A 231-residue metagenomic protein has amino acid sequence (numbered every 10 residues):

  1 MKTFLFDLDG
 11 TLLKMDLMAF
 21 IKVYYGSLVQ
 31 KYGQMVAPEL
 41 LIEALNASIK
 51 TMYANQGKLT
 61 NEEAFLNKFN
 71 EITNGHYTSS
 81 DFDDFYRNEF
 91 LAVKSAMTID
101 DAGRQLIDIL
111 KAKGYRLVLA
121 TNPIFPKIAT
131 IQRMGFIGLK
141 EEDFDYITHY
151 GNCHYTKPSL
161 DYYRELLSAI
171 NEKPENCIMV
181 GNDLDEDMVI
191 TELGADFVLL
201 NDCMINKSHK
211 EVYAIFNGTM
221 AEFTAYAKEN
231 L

Functional and structural regions predicted by a protein language model:
M1-A44: Active-site neighborhood of HAD-like aspartate-dependent phosphohydrolases
K2-F4, D108-I109, I124, I131-L231: Asp-based, Mg2+/Mn2+-dependent phosphohydrolase catalytic module
D9-D16, K50-A54, R116-V118: A ubiquitous short alpha-helical element
L17-I21, A54-K58, K127-I128: Short, flexible/disordered intra-domain loops and linkers
E43, A47-N88: A metal-dependent, Asp-based hydrolase signature
E63, R87-V118: Short, acidic loop-to-helix structural element flanking the phosphoryl-transfer center in phosphate-processing enzymes
A120-N122: A cross-family glycoside hydrolase active-site/sugar-binding cleft signature
